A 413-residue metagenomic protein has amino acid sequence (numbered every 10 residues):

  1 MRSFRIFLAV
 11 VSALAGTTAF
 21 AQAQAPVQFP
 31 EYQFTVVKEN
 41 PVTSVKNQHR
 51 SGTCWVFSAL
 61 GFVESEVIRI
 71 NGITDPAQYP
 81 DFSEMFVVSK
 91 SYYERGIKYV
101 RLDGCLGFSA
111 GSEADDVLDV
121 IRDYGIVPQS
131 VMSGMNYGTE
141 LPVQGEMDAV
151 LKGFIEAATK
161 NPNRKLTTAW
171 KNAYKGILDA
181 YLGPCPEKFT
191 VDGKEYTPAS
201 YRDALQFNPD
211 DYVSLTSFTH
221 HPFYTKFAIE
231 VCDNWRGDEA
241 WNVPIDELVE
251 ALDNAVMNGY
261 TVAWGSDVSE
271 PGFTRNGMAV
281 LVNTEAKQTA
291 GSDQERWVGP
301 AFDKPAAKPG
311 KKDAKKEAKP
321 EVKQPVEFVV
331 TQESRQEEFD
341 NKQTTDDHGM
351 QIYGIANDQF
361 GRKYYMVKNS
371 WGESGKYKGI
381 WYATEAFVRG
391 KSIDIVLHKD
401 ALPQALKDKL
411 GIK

Functional and structural regions predicted by a protein language model:
M1-L8: Bacterial N-terminal signal peptides that target proteins for export
L8-T18: Bacterial N-terminal signal peptides
A9, A59, Y92, I121 (+5 more regions): Residue-level marker of positions within ordered structural domains that often coincide with functionally constrained
L14, G61, V268: Short, glycine/serine-rich, charged loops/turns that create anion-binding and catalytic segments at active sites
G16, N71-G72, G411: Short, flexible coil/linker elements and helix-boundary hinge sites characteristic of intrinsically disordered
A19-A23: Boundary at the C-terminal end of the N-terminal hydrophobic targeting segment
Q28-A263, G375-Y377: Active-site nucleophile-adjacent alpha helix/oxyanion-hole segment immediately C-terminal to the catalytic cysteine
N172-K413: Active-site signature of cysteine proteases
